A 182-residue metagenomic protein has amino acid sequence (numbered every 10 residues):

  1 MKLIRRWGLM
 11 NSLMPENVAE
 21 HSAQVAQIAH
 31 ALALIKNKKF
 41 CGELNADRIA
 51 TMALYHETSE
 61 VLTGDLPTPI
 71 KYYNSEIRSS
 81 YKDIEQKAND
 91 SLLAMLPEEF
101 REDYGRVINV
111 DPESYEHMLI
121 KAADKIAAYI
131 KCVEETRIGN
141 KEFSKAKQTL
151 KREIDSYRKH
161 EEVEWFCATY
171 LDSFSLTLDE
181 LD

Functional and structural regions predicted by a protein language model:
M1-D182: Alpha-helical, largely C-terminal catalytic domains that coordinate divalent metal ions via clustered Asp/Glu/His
